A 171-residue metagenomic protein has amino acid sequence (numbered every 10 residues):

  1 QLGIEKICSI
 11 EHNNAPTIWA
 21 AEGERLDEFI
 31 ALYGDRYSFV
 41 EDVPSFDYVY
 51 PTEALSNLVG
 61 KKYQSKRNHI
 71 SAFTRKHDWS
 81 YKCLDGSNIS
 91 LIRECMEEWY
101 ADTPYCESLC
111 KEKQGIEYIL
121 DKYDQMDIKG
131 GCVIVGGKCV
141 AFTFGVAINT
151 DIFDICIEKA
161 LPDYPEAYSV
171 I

Functional and structural regions predicted by a protein language model:
Q1-E5: Ser/Thr/Asn(+Pro)-rich, low-complexity disordered segments
E11-G23: Conserved GNAT acetyl-CoA-binding A-motif
N13, K76-H77, M126: Structured helix-beta-strand junction loops
G23-A31: Short, charged/polar "capping" segments at the starts of alpha-helices and the immediately preceding loops
G34-Y105: Acyltransferase donor/substrate-recognition loop-hinge adjacent to the catalytic core
T103-E117: Conserved GNAT-fold acetyl-CoA-binding loop/helix
D121-G131: A short helix-loop-beta-strand connector motif used in the catalytic cores of GNAT acetyltransferases and, in some
G130-I171: Aromatic (often tryptophan-rich) hydrophobic motifs at membrane interfaces
